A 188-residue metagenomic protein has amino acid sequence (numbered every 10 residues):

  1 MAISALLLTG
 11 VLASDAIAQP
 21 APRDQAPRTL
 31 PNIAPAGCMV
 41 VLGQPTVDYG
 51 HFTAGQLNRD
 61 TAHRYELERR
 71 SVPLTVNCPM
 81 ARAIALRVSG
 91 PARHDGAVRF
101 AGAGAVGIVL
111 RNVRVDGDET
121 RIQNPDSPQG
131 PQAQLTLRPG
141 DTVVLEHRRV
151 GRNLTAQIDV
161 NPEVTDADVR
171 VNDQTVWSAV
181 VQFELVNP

Functional and structural regions predicted by a protein language model:
M1-Q19: Gram-negative bacterial Sec-dependent N-terminal signal peptides
I17-P188: Mature extracellular/passenger domains of Gram-negative fimbrial/pilin and adhesin proteins
